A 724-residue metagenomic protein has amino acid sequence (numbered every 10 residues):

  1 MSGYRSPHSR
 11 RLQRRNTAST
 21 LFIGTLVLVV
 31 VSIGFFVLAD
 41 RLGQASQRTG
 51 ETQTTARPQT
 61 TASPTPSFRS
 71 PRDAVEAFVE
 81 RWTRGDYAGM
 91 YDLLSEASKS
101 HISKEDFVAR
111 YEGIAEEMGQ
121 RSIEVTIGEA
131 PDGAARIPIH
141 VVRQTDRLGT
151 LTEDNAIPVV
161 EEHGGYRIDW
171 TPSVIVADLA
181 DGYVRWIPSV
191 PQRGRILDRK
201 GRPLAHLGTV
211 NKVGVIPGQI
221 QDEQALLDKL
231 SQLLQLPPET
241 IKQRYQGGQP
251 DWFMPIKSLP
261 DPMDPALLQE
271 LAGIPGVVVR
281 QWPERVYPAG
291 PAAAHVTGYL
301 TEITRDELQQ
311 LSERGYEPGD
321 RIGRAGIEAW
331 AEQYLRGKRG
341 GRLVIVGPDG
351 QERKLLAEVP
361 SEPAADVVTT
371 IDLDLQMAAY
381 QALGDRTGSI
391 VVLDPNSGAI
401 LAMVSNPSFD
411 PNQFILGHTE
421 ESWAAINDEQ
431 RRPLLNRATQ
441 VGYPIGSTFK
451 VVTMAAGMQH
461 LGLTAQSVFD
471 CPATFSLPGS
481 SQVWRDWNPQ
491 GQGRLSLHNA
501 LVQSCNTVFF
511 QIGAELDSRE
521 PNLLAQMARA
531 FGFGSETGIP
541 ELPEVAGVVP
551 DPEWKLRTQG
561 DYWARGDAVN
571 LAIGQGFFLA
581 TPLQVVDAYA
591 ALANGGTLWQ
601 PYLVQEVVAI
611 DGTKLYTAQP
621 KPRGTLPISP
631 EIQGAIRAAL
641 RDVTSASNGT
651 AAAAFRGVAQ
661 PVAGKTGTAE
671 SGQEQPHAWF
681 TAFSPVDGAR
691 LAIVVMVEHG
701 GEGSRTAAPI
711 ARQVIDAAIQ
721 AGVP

Functional and structural regions predicted by a protein language model:
M1-A18: N-terminal Lys/Arg-rich, disordered targeting/topogenic segments
F22-F36: Hydrophobic membrane-insertion alpha-helices, especially the h-region of bacterial N-terminal signal peptides
F35-F36, D40-E80, R84: Short, low-complexity N-terminal intrinsically disordered segments enriched in polar/charged residues
A39, G43-E51, D73, T126-G128 (+7 more regions): Extracytoplasmic/periplasmic proteins that interact with beta-lactams or build/remodel peptidoglycan
T55, K614-K621, I710-P724: Short, gly/Ser/Thr-rich active-site loops of penicillin-recognizing serine hydrolases
P66-S67, R72-D73, A77, Y87-P138: Short solvent-exposed beta->alpha transition segments
R72-R84, A88-D92, E105, A109 (+23 more regions): Solvent-exposed, polar/charged alpha-helical surfaces in well-ordered, non-transmembrane soluble domains, broadly
V346-L356, N396-S447, V452-H699, G703: Beta-lactam-recognizing serine transpeptidase/beta-lactamase-like catalytic domain environment
